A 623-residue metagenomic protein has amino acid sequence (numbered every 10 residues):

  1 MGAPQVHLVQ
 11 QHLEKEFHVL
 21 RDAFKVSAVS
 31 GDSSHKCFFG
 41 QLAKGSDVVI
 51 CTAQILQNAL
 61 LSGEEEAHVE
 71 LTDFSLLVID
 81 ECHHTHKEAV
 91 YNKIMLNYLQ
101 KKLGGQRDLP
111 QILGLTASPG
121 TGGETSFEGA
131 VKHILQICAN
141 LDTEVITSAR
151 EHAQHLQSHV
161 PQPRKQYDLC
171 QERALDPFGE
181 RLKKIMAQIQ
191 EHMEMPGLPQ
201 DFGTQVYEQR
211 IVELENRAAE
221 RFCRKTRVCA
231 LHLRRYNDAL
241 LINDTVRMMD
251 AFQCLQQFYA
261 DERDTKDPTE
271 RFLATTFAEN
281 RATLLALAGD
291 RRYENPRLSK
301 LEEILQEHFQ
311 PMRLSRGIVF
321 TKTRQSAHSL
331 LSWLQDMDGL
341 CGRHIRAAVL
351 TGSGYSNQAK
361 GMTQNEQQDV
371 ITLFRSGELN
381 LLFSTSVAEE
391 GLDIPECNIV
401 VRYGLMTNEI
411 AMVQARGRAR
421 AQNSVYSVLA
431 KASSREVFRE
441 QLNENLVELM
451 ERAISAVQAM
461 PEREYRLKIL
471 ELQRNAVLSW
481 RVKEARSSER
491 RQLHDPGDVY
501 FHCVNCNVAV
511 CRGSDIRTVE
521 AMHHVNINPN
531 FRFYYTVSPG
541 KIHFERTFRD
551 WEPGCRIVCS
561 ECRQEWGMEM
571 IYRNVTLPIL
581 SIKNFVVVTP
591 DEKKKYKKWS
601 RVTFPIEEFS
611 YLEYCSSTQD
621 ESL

Functional and structural regions predicted by a protein language model:
M1-F17, Q54-Q57, P119-G123, K322-H328: Conserved Walker A/P-loop ATP-binding site and its immediately adjacent core in helicase/helicase-like ATPase domains
H7-S30, I134, W333-G342: Conserved helix-turn-beta segment of the N-terminal RecA-like "Helicase ATP-binding" lobe in SF1/SF2 helicases
D32-D73, N97-Y98, E389-G391: Conserved helix/coil segment N-terminal to the catalytic DExD/H
S34-L42, L61, R316-F320, S326-S332 (+1 more regions): Conserved helicase ATPase core of P-loop NTP-dependent helicases/translocases
A53-Q57, E65-L113, A117: SF2 helicase catalytic motif II
I94, E128-D338, R532, F548: Helicase motor interdomain insertion/brace
G354, N380, S386-Q422: Conserved RecA-like helicase motor core of SF1/SF2 enzymes
Q414-L446: Conserved segment of the helicase C-terminal RecA-like domain
